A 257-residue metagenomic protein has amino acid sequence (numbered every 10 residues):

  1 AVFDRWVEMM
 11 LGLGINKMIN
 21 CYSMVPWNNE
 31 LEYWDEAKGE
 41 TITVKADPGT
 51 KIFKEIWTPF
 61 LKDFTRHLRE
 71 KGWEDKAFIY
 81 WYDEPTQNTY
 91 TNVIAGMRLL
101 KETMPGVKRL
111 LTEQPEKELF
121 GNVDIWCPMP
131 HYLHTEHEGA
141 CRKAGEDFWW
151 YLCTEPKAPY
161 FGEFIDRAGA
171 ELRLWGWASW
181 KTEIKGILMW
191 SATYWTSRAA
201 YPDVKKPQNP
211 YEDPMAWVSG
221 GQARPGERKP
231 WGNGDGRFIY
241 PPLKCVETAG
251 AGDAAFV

Functional and structural regions predicted by a protein language model:
A1-T103, T112-G121, T196-R198: Aromatic-lined carbohydrate-binding surfaces of glycoside hydrolases
R66-W81, N92-D124, P128-V257: Substrate-binding groove of N-acetylhexosamine-processing glycoside hydrolases
